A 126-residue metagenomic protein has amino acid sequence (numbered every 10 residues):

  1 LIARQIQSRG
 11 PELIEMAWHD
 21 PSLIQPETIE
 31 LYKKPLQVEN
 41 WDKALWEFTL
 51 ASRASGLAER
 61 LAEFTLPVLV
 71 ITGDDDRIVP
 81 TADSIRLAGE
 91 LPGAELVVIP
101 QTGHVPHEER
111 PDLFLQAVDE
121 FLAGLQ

Functional and structural regions predicted by a protein language model:
I2-E63: Conserved alpha/beta-hydrolase catalytic His-Asp/Glu region
P21, P67, A94-E95: Secondary-structure boundary/capping positions in well-ordered alpha/beta enzyme cores
I24, R77-D83: Conserved alpha/beta-hydrolase "acid-adjacent" motif
A51, D74-V79: Acidic catalytic loop of the alpha/beta-hydrolase fold
A62-T65, E90-L91: Short, conserved loop/helix-junction motifs that constitute active-site signature segments in enzyme catalytic cores
F64, V70-T72, D76: Short beta-strand/loop motif that positions the catalytic acidic residue of the alpha/beta-hydrolase fold
I85-R86, D112: Active-site phosphate/pyrophosphate- and oxyanion-stabilizing loops and adjacent acidic/basic residues in soluble
P92-Q126: Catalytic active-site module of serine/aspartate enzymes centered on a nucleophile-bearing elbow/loop
